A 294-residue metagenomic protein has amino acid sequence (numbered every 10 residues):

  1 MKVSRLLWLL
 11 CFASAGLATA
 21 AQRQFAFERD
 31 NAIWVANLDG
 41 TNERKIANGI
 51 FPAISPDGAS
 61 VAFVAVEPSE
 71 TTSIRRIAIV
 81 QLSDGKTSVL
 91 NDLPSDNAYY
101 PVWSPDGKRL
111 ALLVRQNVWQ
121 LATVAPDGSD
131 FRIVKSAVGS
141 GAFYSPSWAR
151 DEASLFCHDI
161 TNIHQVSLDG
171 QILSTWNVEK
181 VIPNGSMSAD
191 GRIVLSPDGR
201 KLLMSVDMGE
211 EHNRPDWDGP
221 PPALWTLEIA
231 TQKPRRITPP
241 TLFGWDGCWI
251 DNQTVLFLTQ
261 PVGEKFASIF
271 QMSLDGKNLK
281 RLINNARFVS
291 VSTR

Functional and structural regions predicted by a protein language model:
M1-R5: Positively charged n-region of N-terminal signal peptides that target proteins for export
L7-G16: Bacterial N-terminal signal peptides
A18-R294: Sequence signature of WD/YWTD-type beta-propeller architectures
